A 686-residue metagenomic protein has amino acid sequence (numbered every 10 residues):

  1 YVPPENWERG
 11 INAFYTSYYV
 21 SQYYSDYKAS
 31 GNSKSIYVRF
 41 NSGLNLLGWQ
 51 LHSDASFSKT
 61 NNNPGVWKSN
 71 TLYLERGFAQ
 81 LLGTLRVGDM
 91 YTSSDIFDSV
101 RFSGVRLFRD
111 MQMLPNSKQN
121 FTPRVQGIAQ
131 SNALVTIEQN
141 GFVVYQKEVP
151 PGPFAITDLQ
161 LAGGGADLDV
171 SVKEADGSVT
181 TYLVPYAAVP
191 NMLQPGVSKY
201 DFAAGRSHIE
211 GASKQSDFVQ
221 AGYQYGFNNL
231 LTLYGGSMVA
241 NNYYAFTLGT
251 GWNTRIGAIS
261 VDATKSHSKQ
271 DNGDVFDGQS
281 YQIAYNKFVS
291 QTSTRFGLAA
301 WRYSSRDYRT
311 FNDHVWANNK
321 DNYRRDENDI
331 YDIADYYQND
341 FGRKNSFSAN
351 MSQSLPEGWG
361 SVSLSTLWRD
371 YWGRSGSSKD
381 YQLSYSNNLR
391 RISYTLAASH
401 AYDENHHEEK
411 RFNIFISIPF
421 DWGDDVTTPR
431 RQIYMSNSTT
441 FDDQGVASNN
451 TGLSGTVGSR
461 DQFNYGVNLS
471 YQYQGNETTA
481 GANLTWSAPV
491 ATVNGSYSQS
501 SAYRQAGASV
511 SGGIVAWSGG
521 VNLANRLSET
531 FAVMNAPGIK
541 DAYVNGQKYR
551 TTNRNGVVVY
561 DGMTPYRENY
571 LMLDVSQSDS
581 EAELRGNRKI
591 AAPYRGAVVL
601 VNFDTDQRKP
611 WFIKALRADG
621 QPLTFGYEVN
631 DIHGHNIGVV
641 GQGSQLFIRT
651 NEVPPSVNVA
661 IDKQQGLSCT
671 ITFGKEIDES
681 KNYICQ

Functional and structural regions predicted by a protein language model:
Y1-S33, R39-L134, E138-P151, K173 (+6 more regions): Flexible, glycine-rich linker and terminal segments associated with outer-membrane beta-barrel/transport systems
S42, F202-G211, V219-S237, T247 (+1 more regions): Core alpha-helical transmembrane segments of integral membrane proteins
V149-A166, V558-Y560: Short acidic/polar hinge/loop motifs at secondary-structure boundaries that mediate gating or recognition
G211-K214, E581: A sequence/structural signal for flexible, mid-protein segments enriched in small/helix-disrupting residues
D217-Q220, N450: Short, well-ordered alpha-helical scaffold segments within catalytic/effector domains
